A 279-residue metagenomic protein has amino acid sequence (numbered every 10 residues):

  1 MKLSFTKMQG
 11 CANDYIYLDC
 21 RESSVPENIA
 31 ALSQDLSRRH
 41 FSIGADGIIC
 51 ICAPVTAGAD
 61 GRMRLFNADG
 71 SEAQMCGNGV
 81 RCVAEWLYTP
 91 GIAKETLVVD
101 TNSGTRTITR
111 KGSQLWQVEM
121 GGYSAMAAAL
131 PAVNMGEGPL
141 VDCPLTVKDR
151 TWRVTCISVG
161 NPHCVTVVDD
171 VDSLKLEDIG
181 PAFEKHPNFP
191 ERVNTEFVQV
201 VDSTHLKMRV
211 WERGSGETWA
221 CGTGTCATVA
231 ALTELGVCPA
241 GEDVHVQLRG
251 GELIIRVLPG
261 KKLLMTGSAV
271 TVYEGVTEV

Functional and structural regions predicted by a protein language model:
M1-S113, V165-V279: A glycine-rich beta-to-alpha transition motif near the start of alpha/beta enzyme domains, typified by
F5-K7, R153-C156: Short, flexible, solvent-exposed loop/turn segments with mixed acidic/basic and small polar residues
A73, G121, A128-V133, V167: Flexible, glycine/proline-enriched loop segments at strand-loop-helix junctions that form or flank small-ligand binding
S113-Y123: Membrane helix-loop-helix hairpins that form the core translocation module of multi-pass transporters
V118, T155, R209: Beta-strand scaffold of nucleotide-dependent catalytic cores
S124-R153: Active-site glycine-rich loop that binds ribose-phosphate moieties when present
